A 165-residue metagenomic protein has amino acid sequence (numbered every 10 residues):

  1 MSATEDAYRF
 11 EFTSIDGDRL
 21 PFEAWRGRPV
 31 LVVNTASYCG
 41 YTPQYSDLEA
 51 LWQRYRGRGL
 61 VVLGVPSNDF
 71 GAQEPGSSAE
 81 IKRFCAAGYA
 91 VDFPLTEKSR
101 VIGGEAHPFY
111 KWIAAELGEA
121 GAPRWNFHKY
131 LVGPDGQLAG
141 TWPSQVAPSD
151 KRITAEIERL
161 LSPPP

Functional and structural regions predicted by a protein language model:
M1-E23, P43: N-terminal "domain-start" segment that seeds a small globular fold
W25, A36-L48, S67-F70, E74-P75 (+2 more regions): Short, thiol/selenol-centered motifs that function as redox-active sites or metal-ligating centers
R28-P29, Y38, T42-V65, A86-Y89: Conserved helix-turn-beta segment immediately C-terminal to the redox Cys motif in thioredoxin-like folds
G59-G76, D92-G103: Thiol-based oxidoreductase modules, predominantly thioredoxin-like and allied folds used for disulfide exchange
A79-N126: Short, internal strand/loop/helix patches that form the active-site neighborhood or redox-interaction surface
P108-P165: Thiol-/selenol-based redox modules, centered on thioredoxin-like and closely related oxidoreductase domains
